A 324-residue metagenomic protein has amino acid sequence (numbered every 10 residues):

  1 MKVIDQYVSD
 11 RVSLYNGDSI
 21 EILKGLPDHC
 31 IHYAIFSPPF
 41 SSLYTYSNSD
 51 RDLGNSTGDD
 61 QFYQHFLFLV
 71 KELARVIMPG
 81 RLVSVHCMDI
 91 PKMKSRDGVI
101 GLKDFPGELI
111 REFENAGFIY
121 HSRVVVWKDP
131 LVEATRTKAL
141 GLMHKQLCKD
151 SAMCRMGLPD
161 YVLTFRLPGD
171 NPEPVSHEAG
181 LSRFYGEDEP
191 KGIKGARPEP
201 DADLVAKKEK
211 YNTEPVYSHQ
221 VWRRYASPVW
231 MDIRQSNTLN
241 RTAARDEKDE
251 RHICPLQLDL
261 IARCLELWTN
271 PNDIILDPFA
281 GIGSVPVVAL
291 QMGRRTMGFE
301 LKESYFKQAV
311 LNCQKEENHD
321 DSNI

Functional and structural regions predicted by a protein language model:
M1-Q308: Core catalytic lobe of class I
E108-L109, V310-I324: Class I S-adenosyl-L-methionine-dependent methyltransferase module
